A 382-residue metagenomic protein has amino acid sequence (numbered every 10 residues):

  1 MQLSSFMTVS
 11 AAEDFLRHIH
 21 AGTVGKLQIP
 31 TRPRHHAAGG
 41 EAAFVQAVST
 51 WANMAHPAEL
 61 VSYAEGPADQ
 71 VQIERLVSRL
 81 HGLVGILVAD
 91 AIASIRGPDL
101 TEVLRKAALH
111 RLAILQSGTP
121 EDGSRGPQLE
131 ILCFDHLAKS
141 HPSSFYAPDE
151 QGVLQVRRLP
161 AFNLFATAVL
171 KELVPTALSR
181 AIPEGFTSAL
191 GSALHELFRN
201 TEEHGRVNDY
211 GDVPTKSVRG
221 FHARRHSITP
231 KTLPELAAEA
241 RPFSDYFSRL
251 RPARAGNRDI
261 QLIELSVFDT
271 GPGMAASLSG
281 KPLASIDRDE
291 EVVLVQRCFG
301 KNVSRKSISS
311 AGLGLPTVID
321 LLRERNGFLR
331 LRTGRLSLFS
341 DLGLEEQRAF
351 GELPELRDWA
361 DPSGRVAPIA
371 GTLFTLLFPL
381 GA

Functional and structural regions predicted by a protein language model:
M1-Q28, S49-N53, H81-I95, D99-L100 (+4 more regions): Flexible, glycine-/charge-rich segments associated with ATP-binding catalytic modules
L3, R34-H36, K171-H195, F299: Conserved short strand/loop->alpha-helix "switch" segment adjacent to the catalytic nucleotide/phosphoryl-transfer site
V24-H36, L60-G66: Short, glycine-/small-residue-enriched flexible loop/hinge segments at domain edges that mediate gating
P30-H35, A43-F44, A52: Eukaryotic low-complexity, non-globular regulatory regions
P57-I182, F186-S188: Long, mid-chain structured domain cores
P120-F145, F165, K216-R254, I263 (+1 more regions): Short beta-to-alpha transition helix within the HATPase_c
I182-R258, P316-L322: Conserved ATP-binding N-box helix of the HATPase_c
D269: Acidic ATP/Mg2+-coordinating residue in the GHKL
